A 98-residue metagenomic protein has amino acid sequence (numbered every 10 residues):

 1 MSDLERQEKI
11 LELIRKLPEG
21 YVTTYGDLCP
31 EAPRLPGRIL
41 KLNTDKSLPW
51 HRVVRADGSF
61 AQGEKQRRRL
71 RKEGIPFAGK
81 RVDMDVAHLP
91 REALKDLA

Functional and structural regions predicted by a protein language model:
M1-A98: Nucleic acid-binding interface residues in structured DNA/RNA-binding domains, emphasizing the DNA-engaging scaffolds
